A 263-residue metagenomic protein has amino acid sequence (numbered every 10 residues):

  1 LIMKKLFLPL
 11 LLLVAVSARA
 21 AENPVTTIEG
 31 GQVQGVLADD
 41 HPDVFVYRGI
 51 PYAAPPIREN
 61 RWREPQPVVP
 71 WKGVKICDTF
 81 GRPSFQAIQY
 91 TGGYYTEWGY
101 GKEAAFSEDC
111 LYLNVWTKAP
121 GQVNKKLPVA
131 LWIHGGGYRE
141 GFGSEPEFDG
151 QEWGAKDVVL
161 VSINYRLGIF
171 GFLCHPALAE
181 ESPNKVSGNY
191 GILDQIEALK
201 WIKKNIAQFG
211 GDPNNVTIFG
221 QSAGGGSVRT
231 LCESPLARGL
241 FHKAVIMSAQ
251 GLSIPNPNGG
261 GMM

Functional and structural regions predicted by a protein language model:
L1-I2: Short, Lys/Arg-enriched N-terminal segments with co-localized hydrophobic residues within the first ~10-30 amino acids
L6-A15: Sec-dependent N-terminal signal peptides
A20-N189: Non-catalytic accessory segments of hydrolases
G73-G101, E180, N184-L193, E197 (+3 more regions): Mature extracellular catalytic domain of secreted serine hydrolases with alpha/beta-hydrolase catalytic cores
T117-K125, Q151, K204-D212, P235-R238: Surface-exposed acidic, glycine-flexible loop patches that form ligand/cofactor-binding and adhesion interfaces
Y138-R139, G220-T230: Glycine-rich nucleophile elbow surrounding the catalytic serine of serine-hydrolase chemistry
I196-K204: Core alpha-helical elements of the protein kinase catalytic domain, predominantly the helix directly N-terminal
F209-Q221: Alpha/beta-hydrolase fold nucleophile elbow
